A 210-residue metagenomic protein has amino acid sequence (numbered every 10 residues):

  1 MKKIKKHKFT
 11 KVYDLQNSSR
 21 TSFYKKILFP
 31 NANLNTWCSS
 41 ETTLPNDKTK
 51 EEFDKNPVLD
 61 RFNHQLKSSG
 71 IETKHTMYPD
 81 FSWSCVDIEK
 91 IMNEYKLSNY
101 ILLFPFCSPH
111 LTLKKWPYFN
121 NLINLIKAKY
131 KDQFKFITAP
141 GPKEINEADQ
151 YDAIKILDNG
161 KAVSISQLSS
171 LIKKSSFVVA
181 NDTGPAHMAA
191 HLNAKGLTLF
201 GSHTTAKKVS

Functional and structural regions predicted by a protein language model:
M1-S210: Catalytic machinery of carbohydrate-active enzymes, primarily nucleotide-sugar-dependent glycosyltransferases
